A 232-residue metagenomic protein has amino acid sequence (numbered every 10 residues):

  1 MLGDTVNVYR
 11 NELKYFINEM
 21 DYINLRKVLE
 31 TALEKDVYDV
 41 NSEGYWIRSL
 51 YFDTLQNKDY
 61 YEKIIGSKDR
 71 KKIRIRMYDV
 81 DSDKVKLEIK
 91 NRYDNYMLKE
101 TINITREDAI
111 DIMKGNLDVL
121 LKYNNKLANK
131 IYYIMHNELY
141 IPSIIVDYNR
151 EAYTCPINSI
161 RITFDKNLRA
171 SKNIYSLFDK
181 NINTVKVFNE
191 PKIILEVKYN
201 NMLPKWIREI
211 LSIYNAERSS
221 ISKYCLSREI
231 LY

Functional and structural regions predicted by a protein language model:
M1-Y232: Phosphate-end processing signature that detects enzymes handling 5′-triphosphorylated RNA and polyphosphate
